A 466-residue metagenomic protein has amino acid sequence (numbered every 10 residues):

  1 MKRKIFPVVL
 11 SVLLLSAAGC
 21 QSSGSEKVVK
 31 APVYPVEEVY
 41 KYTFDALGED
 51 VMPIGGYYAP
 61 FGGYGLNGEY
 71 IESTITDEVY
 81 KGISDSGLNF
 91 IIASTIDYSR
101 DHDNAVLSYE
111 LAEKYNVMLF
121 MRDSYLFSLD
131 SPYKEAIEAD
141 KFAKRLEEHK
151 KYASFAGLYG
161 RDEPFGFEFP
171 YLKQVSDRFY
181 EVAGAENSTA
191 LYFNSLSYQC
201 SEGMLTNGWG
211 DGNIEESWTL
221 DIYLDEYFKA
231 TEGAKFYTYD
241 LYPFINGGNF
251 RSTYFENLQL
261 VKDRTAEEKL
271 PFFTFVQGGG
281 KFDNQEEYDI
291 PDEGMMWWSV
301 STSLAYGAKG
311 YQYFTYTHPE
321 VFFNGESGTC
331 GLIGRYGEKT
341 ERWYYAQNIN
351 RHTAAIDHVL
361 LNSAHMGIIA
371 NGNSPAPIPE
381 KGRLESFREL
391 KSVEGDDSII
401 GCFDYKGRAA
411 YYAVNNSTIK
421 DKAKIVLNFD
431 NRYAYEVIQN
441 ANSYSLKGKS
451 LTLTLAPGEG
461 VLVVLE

Functional and structural regions predicted by a protein language model:
R3-V9: Sec-dependent signal peptide recognition, specifically the positively charged N-region followed immediately by
S11-L14: Secretory targeting and sorting signals
S16-G19: C-terminal motif of bacterial Sec signal peptides marking the signal peptidase cleavage site
Q21-S23: Bacterial signal peptide processing site
K27-D430, I438-E466: Glycan-processing catalytic domains of CAZymes
